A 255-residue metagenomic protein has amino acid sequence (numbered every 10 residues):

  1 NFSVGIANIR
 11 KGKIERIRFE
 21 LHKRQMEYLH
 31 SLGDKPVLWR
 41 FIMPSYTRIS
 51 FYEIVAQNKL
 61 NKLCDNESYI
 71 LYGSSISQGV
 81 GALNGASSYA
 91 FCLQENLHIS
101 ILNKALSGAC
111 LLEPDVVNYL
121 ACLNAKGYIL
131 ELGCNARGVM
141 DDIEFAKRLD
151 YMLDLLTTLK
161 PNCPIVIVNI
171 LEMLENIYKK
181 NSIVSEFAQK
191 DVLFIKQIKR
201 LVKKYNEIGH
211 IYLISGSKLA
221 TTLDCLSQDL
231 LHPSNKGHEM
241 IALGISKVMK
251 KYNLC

Functional and structural regions predicted by a protein language model:
N1-Y69, S246-C255: N-terminal secretory targeting modules
W39-S107, P114-N124: Serine-esterase "nucleophile elbow" of acetyl-processing enzymes
Y89, F145-M152, F194-L201: A general structural detector for well-ordered alpha-helical segments in enzyme core domains, enriched
L93, C110-L155, I170-Y178: Oxyanion-hole/transition-state-stabilizing segment in secreted/luminal serine hydrolases and related acyltransferases
G133-F145, S182-D191, Q228-H232, K236: The substrate-binding groove and active-site-proximal loops of carbohydrate-active enzymes, especially glycoside
K160-I165: A short helix->loop->beta-strand "cap" motif at the edges of active sites that frequently abuts
M173-S215, M240: Substrate-gating cap/lid alpha-helix
Q228-C255: Histidine-centered active-site loop/cap adjacent to the catalytic His in serine esterases/O-acetyl transfer systems
